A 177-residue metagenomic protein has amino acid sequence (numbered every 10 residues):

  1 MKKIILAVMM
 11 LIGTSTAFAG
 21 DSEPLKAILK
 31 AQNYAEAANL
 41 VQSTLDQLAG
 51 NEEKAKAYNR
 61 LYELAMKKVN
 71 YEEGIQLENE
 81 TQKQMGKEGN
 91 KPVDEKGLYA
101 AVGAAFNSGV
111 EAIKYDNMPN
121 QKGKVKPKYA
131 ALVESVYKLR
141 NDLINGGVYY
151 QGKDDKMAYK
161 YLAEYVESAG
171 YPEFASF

Functional and structural regions predicted by a protein language model:
I4-G13: Sec-dependent N-terminal signal peptides
T14-F18: C-terminal segment of classical bacterial N-terminal signal peptides
A19-L77: Start-of-domain marker
A37, V102-A105, A158: Single-residue signature of alpha-solenoid repeat helices
Q42, N107-V110, K160-V166: Alpha-solenoid helical repeat scaffolds
L64-K153, A169-S176: Short coil/linker segments at helix-helix boundaries
K156-L162, F177: Extended alpha-solenoid helical-repeat scaffolds
